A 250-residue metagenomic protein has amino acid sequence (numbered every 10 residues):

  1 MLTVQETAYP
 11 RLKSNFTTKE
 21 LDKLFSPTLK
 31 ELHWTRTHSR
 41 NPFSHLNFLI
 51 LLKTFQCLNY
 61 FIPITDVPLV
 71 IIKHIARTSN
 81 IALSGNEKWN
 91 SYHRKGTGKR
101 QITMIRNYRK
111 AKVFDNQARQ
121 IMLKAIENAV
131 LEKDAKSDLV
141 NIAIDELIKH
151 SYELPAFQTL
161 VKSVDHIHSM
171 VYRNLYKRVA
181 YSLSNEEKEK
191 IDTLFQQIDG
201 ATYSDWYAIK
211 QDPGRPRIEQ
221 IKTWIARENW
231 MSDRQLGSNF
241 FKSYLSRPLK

Functional and structural regions predicted by a protein language model:
L2-K250: Long amphipathic alpha-helical coiled-coil/heptad-repeat bundle
